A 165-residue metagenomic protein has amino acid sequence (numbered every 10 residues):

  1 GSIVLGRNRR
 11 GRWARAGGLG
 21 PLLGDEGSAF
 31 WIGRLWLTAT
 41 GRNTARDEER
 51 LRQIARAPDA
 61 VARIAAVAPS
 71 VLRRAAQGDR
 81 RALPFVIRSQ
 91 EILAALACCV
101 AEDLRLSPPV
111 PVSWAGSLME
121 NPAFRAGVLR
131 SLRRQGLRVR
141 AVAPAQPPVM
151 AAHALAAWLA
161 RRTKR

Functional and structural regions predicted by a protein language model:
G1-N8: Short beta-strand scaffold segments in enzyme catalytic cores
S2, A14, V112: A broad, low-specificity signal marking well-ordered, structured residues that form hydrophobic/aromatic
R7, W13-A14, L23, S28 (+3 more regions): Residue-level signal for the start and early helices of compact helical domains
G11-E49: Glycine-rich phosphate-binding loop plus the immediately following alpha-helix
L37-R165: ATP-binding/phosphotransfer module of carbohydrate and carboxylate kinases, centering on a glycine-rich
